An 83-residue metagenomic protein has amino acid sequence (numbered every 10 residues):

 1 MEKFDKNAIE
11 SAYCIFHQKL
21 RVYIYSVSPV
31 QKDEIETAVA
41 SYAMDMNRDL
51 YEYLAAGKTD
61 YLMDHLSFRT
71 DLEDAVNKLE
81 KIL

Functional and structural regions predicted by a protein language model:
M1-S28: Short terminal alpha-helical segments
F4-N7, Y51, E73: Intrinsically disordered, low-complexity regions of eukaryotic proteins
D5, R21, D60, E80-L83: Residue-level detector of intrinsically disordered/flexible regions characterized by low predicted structural confidence
S11, I15, S41-A43, K58-T59 (+1 more regions): Compositionally biased non-globular segments, especially hydrophobic aliphatic-rich helices of signal peptides
R21-Y25, N47-A55, N77-K81: Charged/polar positions within long, soluble alpha-helices
S28-T70: Acidic, low-complexity, intrinsically disordered interaction modules
F68-L83: C-terminal amphipathic alpha-helix
